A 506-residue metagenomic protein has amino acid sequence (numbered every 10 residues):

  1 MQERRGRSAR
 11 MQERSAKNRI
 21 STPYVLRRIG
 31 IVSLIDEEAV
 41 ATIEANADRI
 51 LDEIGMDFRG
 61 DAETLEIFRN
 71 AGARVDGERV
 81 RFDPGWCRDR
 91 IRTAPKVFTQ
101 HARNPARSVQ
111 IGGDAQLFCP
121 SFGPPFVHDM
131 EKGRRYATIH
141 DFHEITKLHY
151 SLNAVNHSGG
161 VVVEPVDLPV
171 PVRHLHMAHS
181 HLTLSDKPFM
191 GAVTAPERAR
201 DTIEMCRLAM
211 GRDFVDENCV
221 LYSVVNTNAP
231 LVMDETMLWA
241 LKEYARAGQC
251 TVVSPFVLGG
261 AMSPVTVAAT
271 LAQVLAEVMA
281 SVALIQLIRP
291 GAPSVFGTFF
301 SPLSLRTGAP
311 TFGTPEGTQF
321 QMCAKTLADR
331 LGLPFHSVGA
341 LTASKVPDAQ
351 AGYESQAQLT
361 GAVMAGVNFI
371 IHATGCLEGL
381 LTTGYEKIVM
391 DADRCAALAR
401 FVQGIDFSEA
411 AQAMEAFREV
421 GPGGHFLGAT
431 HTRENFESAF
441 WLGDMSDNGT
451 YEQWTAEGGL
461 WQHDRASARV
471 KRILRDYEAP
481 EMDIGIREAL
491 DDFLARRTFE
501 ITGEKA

Functional and structural regions predicted by a protein language model:
Q2-R14, N18-V40, D48-D52, F58-A73 (+4 more regions): N-terminal intrinsically disordered, cationic/polar leader segments that include organellar targeting peptides
Q2-T22, L34-N46, I54-G55, G60-I67 (+1 more regions): Catalytic-core signal marking the mid-to-C-terminal active-site face
I29-V32, T307-F312, A340-P347, C376-K387: Short beta-alpha connecting loops at secondary-structure transitions that line or flank enzyme active sites
D36, V40-A47, D57, D61 (+21 more regions): Generic structural signal for well-ordered, non-membrane alpha-helical segments in soluble metabolic enzymes
I43-N46, I50-D57, A71, R90-V97 (+13 more regions): Change "in soluble alpha/beta enzymes" to "in soluble alpha/beta proteins
D57-L65, D76-R79, N156, D216-E217 (+7 more regions): Flexible, glycine/charged-enriched surface loops at secondary-structure junctions
G133-M364, N368: Helix-rich catalytic cores of soluble enzyme domains
T360-T382: Glycine-rich phosphate-binding active-site loops on the catalytic face of alpha/beta enzymes
